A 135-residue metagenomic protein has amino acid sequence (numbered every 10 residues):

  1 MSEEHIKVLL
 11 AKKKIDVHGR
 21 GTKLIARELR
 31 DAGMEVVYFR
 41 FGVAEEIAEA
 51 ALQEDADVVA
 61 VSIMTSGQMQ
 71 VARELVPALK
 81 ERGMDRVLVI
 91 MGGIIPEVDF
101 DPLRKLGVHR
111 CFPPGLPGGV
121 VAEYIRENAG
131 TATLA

Functional and structural regions predicted by a protein language model:
M1-F39, E127-T131, A135: ATP-dependent carboxylate/acyl-activation modules
T22-R126: Cofactor-cradling patches in redox/metallo enzymes
